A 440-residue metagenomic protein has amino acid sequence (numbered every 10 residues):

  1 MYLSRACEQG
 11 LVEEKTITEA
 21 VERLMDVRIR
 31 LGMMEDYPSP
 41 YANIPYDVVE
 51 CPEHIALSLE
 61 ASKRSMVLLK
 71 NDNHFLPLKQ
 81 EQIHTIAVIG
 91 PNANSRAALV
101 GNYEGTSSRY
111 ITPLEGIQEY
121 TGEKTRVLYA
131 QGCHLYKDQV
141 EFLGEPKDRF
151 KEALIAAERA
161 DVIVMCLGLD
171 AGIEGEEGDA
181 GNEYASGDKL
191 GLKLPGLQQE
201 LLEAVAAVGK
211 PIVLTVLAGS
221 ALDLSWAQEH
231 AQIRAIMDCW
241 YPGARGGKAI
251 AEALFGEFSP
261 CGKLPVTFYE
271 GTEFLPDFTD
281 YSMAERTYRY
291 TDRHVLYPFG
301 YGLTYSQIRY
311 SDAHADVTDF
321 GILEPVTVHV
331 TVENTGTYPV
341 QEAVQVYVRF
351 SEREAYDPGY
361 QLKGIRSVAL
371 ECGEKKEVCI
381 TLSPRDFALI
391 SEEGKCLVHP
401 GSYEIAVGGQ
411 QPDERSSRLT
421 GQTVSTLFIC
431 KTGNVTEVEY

Functional and structural regions predicted by a protein language model:
M1-E14, D26, V48, A56-Y440: C-terminal non-catalytic regions of proteins with extracellular/luminal or membrane-system context
E22, D26-P45: Conserved, charged catalytic cores of large soluble enzymes
